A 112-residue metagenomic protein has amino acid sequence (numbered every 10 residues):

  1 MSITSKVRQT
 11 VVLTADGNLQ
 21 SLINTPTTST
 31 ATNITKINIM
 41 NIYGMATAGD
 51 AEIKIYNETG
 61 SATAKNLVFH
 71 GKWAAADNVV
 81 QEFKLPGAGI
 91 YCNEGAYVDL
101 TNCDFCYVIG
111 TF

Functional and structural regions predicted by a protein language model:
M1-T35, L100-F112: C-terminal interaction-tip segments
T35-T47: Short, well-structured hydrophobic secondary-structure segments
M40-I42, A88-C103: Noncatalytic modules at the cell exterior or secretory-pathway interfaces, chiefly beta-strand-rich lectin/adhesion
A46, N57, L100-N102: Residues on the solvent-exposed faces and adjacent turns of beta-rich solenoids used to engage binding targets
A48-L67, V108-G110: Short, surface-exposed beta-strand/strand-loop-strand elements in extracellular ectodomains
N66-A76: Solvent-exposed serine/threonine-rich low-complexity stretches and specific carbohydrate-binding patches
V80-A88: Exposed aromatic-hydrophobic patches
